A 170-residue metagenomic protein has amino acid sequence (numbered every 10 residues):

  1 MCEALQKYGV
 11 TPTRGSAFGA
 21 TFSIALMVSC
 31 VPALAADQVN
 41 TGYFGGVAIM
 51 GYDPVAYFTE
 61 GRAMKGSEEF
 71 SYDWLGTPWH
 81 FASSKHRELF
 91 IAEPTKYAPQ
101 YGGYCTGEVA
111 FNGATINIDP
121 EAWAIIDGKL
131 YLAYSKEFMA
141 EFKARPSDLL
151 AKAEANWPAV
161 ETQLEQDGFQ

Functional and structural regions predicted by a protein language model:
M1-T13: N-terminal secretory signal peptides that target proteins for export/translocation
C2-L5, C30-A35: Extracytoplasmic entry segments of secretory-pathway proteins
L5, F18, F22, S83-S84 (+1 more regions): Short, solvent-exposed linear motifs at loop/edge-of-secondary-structure regions
T11, A17, A33-A36: Compositionally biased, disordered extreme N-termini, encompassing classical targeting presequences
R14-G15, R87: Basic side chains
S16-C30: Bacterial N-terminal signal peptides
A33-Q170: Charged, low-complexity intrinsically disordered segments
